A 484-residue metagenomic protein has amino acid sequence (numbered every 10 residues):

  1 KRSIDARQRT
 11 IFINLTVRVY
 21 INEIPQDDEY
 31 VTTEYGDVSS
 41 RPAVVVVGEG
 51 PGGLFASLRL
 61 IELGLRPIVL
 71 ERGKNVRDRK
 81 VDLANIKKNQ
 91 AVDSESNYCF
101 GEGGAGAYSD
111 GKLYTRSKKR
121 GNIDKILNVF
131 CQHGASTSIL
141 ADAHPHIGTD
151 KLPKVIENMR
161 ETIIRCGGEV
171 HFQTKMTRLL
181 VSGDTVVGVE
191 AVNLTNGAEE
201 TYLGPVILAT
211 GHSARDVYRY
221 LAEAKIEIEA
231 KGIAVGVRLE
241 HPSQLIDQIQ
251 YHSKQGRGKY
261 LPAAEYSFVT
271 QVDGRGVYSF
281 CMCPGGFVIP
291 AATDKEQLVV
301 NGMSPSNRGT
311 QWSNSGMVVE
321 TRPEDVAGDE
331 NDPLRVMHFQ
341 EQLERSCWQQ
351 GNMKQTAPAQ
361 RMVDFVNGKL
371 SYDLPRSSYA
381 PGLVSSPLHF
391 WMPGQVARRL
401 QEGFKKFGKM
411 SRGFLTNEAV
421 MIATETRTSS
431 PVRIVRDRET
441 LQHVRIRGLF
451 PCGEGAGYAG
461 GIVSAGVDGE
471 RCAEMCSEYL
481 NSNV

Functional and structural regions predicted by a protein language model:
K1-V484: Residues forming the flavin
